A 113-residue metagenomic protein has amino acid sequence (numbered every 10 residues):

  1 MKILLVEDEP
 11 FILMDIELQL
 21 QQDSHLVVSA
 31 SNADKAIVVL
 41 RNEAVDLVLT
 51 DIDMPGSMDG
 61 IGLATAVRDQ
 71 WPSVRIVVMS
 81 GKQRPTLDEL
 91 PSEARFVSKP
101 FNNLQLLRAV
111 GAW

Functional and structural regions predicted by a protein language model:
E7: Conserved acidic carboxylate
P10-V28: Two-component/phosphorelay signaling modules centered on CheY-like receiver
S29-L47: Acidic, metal-coordinating helix/loop segments flanking the phosphotransfer/catalytic sites of two-component signaling
N32, M58-G62: Acidic catalytic/metal-coordinating carboxylates
V38, I61-S73: Short amphipathic alpha-helix used as the core "switch/output" element in two-component signaling
D51-I52: Active-site residues of response regulator receiver
M79-S80: Hydrophobic/aromatic residues positioned on beta-strands within the core alpha/beta folds
F101-W113: C-terminal output helix
